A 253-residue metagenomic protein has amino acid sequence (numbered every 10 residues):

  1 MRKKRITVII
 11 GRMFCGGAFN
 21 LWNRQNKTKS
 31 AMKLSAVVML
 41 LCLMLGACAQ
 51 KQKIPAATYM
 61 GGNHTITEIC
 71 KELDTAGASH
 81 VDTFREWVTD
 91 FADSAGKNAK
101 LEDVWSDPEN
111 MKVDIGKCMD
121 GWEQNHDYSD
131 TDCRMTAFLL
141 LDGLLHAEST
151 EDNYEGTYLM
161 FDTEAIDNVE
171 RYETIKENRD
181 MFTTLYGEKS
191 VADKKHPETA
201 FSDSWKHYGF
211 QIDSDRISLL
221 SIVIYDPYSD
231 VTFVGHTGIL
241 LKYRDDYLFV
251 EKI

Functional and structural regions predicted by a protein language model:
I6, R24-A36: Bacterial N-terminal signal peptides that target proteins for export
R12: Short, Lys/Arg-enriched phosphate-binding patches
K33-Q50: Sec-dependent N-terminal signal peptides of Gram-positive bacterial secreted proteins and lipoproteins
A47-I253: Cysteine-nucleophile amide-bond enzymes
